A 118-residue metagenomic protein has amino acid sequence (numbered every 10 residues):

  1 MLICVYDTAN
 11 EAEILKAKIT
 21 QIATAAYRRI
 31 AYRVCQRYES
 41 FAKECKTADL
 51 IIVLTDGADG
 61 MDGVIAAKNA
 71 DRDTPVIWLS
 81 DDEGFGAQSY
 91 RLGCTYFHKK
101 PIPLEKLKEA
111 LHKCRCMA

Functional and structural regions predicted by a protein language model:
T8-R33: Two-component/phosphorelay signaling modules centered on CheY-like receiver
L15-K16, Y38-A70: Conserved phosphotransfer microenvironments
I51-V53, D73-G84: A short, hydrophobic beta-strand element within the central beta-sheet of small alpha/beta folds
K68, A87-R91: Alpha4-beta5-alpha5 "output face"
I102-L111: C-terminal output helix
H112-A118: The C-terminal output helix
